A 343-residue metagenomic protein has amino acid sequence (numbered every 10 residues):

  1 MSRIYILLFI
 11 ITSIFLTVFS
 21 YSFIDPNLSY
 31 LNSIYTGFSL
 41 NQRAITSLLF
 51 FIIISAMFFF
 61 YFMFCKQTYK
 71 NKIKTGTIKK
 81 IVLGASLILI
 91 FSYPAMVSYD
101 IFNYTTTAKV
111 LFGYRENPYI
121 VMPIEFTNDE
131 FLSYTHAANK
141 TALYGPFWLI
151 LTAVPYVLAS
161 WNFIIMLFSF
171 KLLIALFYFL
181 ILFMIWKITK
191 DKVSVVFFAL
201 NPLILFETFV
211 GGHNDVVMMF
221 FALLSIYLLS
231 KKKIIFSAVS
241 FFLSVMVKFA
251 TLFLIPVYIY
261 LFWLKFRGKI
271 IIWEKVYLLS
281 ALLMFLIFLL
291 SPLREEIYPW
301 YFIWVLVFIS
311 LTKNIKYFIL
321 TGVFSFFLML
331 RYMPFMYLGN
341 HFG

Functional and structural regions predicted by a protein language model:
S2-G343: Multi-pass membrane glycosyltransferase architecture that uses lipid-linked
